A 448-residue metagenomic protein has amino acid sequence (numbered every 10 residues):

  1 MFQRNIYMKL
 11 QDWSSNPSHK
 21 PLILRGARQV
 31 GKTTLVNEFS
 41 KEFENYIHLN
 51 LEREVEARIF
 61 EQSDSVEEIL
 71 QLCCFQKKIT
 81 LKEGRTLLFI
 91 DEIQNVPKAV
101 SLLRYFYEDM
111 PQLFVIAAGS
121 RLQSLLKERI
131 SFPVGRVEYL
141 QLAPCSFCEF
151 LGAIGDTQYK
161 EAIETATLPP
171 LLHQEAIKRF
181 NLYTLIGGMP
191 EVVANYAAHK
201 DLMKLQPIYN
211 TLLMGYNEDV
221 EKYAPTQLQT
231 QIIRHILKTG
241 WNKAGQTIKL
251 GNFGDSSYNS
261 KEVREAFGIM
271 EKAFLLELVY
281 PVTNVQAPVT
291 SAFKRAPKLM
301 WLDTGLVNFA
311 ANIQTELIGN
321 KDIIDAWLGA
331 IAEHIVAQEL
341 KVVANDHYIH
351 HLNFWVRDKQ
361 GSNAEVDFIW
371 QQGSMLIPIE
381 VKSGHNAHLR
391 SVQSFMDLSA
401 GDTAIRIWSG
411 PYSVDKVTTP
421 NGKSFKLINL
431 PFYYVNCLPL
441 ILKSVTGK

Functional and structural regions predicted by a protein language model:
M1-S15: N-terminal pre-Walker A segment at the start of P-loop NTPase domains
K32: Conserved lysine of the Walker
L35, F39: Hydrophobic positions on the alpha1 helix immediately C-terminal to the Walker A/P-loop
R53-G84: Short glycine-rich substrate-engagement loop in P-loop NTPases that contacts/grips substrate
K127-N242: Interdomain motor-coupling "hinge/lid" segment immediately C-terminal to the ATP-binding subdomain of NTP-driven enzymes
A194-E365, W370: Accessory nucleic acid-recognition modules appended to NTPase machines
V336, L340, V366-H385, A404: Conserved catalytic cores of phosphodiester-cleaving nucleases, focusing on short active-site segments
Y412-K448: Domain-level recognition of nuclease-like catalytic cores that cleave nucleotide substrates
